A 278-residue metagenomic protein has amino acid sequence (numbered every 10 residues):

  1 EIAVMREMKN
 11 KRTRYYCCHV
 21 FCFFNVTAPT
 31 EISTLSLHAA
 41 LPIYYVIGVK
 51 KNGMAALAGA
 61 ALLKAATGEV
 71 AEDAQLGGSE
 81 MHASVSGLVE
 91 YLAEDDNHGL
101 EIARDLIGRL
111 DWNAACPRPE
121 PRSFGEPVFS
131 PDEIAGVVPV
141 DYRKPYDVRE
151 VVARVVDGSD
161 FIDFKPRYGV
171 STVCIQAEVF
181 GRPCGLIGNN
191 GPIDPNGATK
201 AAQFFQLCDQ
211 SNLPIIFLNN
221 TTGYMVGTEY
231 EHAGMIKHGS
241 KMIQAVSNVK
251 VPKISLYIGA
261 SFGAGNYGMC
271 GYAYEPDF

Functional and structural regions predicted by a protein language model:
E1, R14, S33-S36, A40-F278: Ligand-binding clefts of soluble mixed alpha/beta catalytic domains
E1-H38: Positively charged, low-complexity/disordered segments
